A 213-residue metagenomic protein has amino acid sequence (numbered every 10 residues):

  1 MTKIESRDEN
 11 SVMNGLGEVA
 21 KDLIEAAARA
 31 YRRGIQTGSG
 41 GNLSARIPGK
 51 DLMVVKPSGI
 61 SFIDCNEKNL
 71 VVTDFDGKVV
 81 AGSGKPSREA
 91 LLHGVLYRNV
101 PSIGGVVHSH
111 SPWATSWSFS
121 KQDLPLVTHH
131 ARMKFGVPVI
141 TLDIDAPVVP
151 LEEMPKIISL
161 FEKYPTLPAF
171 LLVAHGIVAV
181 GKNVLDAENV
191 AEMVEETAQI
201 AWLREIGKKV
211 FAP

Functional and structural regions predicted by a protein language model:
T2-P213: Glycine-rich flexible loops
